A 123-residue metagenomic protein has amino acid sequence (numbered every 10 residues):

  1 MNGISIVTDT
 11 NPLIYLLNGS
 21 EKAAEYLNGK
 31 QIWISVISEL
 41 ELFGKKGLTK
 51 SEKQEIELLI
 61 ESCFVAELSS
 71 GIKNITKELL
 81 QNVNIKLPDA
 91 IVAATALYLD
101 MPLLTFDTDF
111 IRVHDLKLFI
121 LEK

Functional and structural regions predicted by a protein language model:
M1-I34, G44-E57: Short, well-structured N-terminal submotif of metal-dependent ribonuclease cores
M1-I4, L97-K123: Acidic, PIN/NYN-like endoribonuclease modules and their adjacent C-terminal/linker elements
D9-T10, S38, F106: A secondary-structure boundary/capping signal
T10, S70, D89-A90: Conserved glycosyltransferase catalytic-site signature
L13, E39-L42, K73, F110-I111: A generic structural signal for short hydrophobic patches within well-formed alpha-helices
L42, L87-P102: Acidic, metal-associated active-site segment
E61-N82: Acidic catalytic patch
